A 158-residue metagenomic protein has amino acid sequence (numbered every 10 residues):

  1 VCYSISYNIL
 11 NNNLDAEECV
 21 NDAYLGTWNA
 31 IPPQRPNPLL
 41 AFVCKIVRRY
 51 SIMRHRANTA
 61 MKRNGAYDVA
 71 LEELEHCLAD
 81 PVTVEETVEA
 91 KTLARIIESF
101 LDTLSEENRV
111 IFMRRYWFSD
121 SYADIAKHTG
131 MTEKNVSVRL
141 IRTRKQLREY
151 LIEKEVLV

Functional and structural regions predicted by a protein language model:
V1, R95-S99, E106-V110: Pre-recognition alpha-helix immediately N-terminal to the DNA-recognition helix within helix-turn-helix or winged-helix
C2, A23, L39-V47, S51 (+2 more regions): Residue-level preference for hydrophobic side chains embedded in well-ordered alpha helices
Y3-D22, H128, E133, V156-V158: Short, charged helix-capping/linker segments at alpha-helix termini
N8-I9, M113-S121: Short helix-capping/turn signature of helix-turn-helix
N8-N12, N21-L39, A57-N58: Sigma70-family region 2
P38, I52, I97, N108 (+2 more regions): DNA-recognition helix of helix-turn-helix
K45-Y67, A90: Arg/Lys-rich amphipathic alpha helix in sigma70-family domain 2
E72-D102: Acidic, proline/glycine-rich intrinsically disordered inter-domain spacer in sigma factors
